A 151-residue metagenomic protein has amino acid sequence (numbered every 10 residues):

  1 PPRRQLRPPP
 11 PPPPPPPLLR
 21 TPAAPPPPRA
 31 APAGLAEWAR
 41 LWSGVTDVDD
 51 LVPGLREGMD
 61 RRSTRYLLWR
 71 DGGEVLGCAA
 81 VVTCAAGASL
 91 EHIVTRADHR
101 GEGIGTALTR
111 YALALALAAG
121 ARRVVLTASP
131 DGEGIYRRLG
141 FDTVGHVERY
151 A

Functional and structural regions predicted by a protein language model:
P1-A33, A128, Y150-A151: Acyl-donor-binding surface of acyltransferase catalytic domains
P1-R3, T106, A118, P130-V147: Conserved active-site alpha-helix within GNAT-family acetyltransferase domains
A31-W42: A short, well-structured alpha-helix characteristic of acyl/acetyltransferase catalytic modules
R40-D50: Helix-loop element at the rim of GNAT/NAT acetyltransferase active sites that forms part of the acceptor-substrate
D50-R96: A conserved beta-strand-loop-helix scaffold within acyl/acetyltransferase catalytic domains
T95, G101-A114, A118, R138: Conserved acetyl-CoA-binding loop-helix of GNAT-fold acetyltransferases
A116-A128: Conserved GNAT acetyl-CoA-binding A-motif
